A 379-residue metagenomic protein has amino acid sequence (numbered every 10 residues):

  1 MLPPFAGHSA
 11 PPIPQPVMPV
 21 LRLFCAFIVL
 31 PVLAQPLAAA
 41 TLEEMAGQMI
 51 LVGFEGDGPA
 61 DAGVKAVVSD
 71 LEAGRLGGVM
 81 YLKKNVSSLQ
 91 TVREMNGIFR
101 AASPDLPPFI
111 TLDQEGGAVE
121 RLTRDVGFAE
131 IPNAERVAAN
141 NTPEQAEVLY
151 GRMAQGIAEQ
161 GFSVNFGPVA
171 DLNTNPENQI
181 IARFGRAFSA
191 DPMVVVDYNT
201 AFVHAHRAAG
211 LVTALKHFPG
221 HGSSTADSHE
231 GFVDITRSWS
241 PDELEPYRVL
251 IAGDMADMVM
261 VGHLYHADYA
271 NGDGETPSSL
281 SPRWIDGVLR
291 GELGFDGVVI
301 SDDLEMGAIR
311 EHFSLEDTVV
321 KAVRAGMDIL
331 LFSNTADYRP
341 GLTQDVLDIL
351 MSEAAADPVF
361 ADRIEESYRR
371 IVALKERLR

Functional and structural regions predicted by a protein language model:
R22-A34: Bacterial N-terminal signal peptides
L37-R124, L330-F332, A373: N-terminal hydrophobic targeting/anchoring segments and the immediately downstream early-domain regions of hydrolases
L51, M80, N165-F166, A214 (+2 more regions): Conserved beta-strand positions in the central sheet of alpha/beta enzyme cores
P59-L71, A146-M153, L244-Y247, S314-V319: Short, acidic/polar
S88-P104, P108, D197-A355, V359: Second-shell residues forming the walls of enzyme active-site clefts
S88-V92, A139-R152, M193-V196, W239: Glycine-rich anion/phosphate-binding loops
R100-A129, Y150-N173, V195-P219: Glycine-rich, aromatic-flanked loop segments that form ligand/cofactor-binding clefts across common enzyme folds
D348, A354-R379: Mid-to-C-terminal alpha-helical segments outside catalytic/metal-binding sites
